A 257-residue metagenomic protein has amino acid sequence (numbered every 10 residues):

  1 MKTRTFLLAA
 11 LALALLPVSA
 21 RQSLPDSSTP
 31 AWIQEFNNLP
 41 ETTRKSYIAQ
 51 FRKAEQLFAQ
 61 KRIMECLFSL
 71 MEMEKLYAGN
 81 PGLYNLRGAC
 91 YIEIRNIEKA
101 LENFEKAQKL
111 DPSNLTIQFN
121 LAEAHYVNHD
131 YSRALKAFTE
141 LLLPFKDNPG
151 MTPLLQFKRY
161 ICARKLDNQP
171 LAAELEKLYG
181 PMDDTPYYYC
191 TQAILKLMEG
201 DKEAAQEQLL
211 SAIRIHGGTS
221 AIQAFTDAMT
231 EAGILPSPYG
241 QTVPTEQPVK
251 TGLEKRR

Functional and structural regions predicted by a protein language model:
R21-L76, G82, Q241-T242, K250-R257: N-terminal leader/linker segments that initiate helical-solenoid repeat arrays
D26-A31, A205-R257: Terminal, low-structured helical/coil segments at or just beyond the last alpha-helical repeat
A59-Q60, E93-I94, V127-N128, I161 (+2 more regions): Register position in tetratricopeptide repeats
A78, P112, K146, D183-D184 (+1 more regions): Short coil turns that delineate tetratricopeptide repeat
N85-L86, N120, K158-R159, T191: Canonical tetratricopeptide repeat
